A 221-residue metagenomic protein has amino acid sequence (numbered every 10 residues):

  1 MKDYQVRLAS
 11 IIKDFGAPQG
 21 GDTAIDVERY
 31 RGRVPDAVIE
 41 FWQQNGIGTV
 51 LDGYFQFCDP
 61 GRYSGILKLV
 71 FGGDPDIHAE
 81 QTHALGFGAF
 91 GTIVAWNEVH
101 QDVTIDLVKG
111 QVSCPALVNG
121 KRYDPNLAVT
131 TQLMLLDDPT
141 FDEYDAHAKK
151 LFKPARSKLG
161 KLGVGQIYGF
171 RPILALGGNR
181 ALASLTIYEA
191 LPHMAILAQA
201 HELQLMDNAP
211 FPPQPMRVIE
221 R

Functional and structural regions predicted by a protein language model:
M1-T104, V164-R221: A surface-exposed partner-binding patch
K2, K13, K68, K109 (+4 more regions): Context-gated lysine
V103-Y144: Compact, glycine/acidic-enriched structural inserts
A128-H193: An amphipathic alpha-helical core segment
